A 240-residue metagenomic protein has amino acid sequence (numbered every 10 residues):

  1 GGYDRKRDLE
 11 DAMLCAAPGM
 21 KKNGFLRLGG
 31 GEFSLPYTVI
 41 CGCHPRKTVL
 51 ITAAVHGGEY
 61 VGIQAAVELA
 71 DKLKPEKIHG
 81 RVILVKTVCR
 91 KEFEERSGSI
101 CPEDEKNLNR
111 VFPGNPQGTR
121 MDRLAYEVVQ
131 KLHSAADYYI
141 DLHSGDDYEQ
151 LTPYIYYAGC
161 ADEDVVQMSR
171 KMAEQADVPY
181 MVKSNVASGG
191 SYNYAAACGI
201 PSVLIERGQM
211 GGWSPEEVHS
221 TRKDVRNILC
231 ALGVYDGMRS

Functional and structural regions predicted by a protein language model:
G1-S240: Structured catalytic-domain cores with a bias toward divalent-metal coordination
